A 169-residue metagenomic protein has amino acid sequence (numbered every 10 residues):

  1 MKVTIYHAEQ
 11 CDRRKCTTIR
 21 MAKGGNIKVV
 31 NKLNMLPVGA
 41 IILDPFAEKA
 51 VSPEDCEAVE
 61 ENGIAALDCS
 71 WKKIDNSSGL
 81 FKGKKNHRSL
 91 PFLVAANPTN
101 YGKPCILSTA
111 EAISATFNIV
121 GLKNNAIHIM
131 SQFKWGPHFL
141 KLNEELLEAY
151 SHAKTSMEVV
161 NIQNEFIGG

Functional and structural regions predicted by a protein language model:
K2-C11, A40-L43: Short hydrophobic beta-strand segments
K15-S108, I119-E148: Active-site cofactor/cluster-binding pocket
I113: Catalytic subdomain that performs nucleotidyl-dependent activation
E144-G169: Long, charged alpha-helical interface segments
